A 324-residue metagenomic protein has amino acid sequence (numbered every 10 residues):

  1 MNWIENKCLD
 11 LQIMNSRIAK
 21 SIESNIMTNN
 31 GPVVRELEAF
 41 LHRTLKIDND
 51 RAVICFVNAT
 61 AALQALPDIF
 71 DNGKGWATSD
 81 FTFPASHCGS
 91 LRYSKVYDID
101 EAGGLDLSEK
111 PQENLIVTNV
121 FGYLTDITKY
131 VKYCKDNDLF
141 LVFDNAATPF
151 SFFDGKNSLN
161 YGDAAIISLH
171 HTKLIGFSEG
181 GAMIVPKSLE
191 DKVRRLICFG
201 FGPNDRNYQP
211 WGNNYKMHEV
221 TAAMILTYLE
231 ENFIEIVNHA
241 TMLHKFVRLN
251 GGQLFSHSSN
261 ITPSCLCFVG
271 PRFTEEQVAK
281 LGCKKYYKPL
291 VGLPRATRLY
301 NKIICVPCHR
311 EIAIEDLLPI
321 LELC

Functional and structural regions predicted by a protein language model:
M1-T28, P307: N-terminal "arm"/small-domain region of PLP-dependent enzymes with the aminotransferase-like
S21, V33-F40, T44-I54, A59 (+2 more regions): PLP-dependent aminotransferase class I/II
C55, T78, M183: Conserved SAM-binding loop
A61-N145, P149: PLP-dependent aminotransferase-like
A62-P67, G181, A223-I225: Buried hydrophobic packing segments
L141-F143, A165, C283, V306: Hydrophobic faces of well-ordered beta-strands that scaffold small-molecule active sites in alpha/beta enzyme cores
G155-I166, E315, P319: A short alpha/beta connector and helix-capping loop motif
N160-I197: Active-site PLP attachment segment
